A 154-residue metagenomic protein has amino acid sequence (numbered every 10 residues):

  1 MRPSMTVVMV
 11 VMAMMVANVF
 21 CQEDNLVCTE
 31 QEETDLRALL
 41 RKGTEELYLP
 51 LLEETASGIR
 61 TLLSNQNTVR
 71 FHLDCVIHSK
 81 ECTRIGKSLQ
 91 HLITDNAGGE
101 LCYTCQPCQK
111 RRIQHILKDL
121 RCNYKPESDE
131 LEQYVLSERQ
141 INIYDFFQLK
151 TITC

Functional and structural regions predicted by a protein language model:
R2-Q22: Cleavable N-terminal signal peptides of Sec/SRP-targeted secreted and luminal proteins
V16, E23, R70, I77 (+3 more regions): Disulfide-bonded cysteine motifs in exported proteins
V19, L26-E30, L73, K80 (+2 more regions): Extracellular secreted precursors and ectodomains with disulfide-bonded cysteine-rich loops/domains
E23-E54: N-terminal, immediately post-signal peptide pro-regions of secreted/luminal proteins
N25, E32, S79, G86 (+2 more regions): Extracellular/secretory pathway and lumenal proteins
D35-L40, C82-I85, L89-L92, R111-I116: Extracellular/mature segments of secreted proteins
P50-G99, Y103: Short N-proximal segments of mature Sec-exported proteins
T94-C154: Compact alpha-helical subdomains of small soluble proteins
